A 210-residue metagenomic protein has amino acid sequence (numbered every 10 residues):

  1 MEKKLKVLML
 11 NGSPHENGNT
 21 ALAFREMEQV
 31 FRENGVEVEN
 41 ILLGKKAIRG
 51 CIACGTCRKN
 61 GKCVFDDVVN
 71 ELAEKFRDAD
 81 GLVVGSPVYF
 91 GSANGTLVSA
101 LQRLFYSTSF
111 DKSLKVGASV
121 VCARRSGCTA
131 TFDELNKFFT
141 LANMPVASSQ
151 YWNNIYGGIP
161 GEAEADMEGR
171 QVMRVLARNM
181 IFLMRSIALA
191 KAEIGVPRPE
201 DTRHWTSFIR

Functional and structural regions predicted by a protein language model:
K4-N34: N-terminal beta1-alpha1 ligand-phosphate binding loop
L5, P145-R210: Glycine-rich phosphate/pyrophosphate-binding loop and the adjoining helix
L5, V64-Y151: Helix-loop-strand module that forms the ligand-binding subsite of alpha/beta enzymes
Q29-V36, G81, F105-S109, T140-M144 (+1 more regions): Generic secondary-structure signature for well-ordered alpha-helical cores
V36-K46: A short beta-strand-loop structural module common to alpha/beta enzyme folds
K46-F76, T202-R210: Cysteine-cluster motifs in flexible loop/terminal segments that predominantly coordinate metals
